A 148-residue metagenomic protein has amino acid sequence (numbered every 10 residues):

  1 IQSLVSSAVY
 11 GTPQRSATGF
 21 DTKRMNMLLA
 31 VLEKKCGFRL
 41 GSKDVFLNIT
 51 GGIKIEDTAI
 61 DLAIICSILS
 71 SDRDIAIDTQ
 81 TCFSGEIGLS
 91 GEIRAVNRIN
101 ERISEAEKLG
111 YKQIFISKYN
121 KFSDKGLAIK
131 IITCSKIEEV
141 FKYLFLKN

Functional and structural regions predicted by a protein language model:
S3-N148: Peripheral, non-AAA+ core regions of ATP-driven protein-machinery
